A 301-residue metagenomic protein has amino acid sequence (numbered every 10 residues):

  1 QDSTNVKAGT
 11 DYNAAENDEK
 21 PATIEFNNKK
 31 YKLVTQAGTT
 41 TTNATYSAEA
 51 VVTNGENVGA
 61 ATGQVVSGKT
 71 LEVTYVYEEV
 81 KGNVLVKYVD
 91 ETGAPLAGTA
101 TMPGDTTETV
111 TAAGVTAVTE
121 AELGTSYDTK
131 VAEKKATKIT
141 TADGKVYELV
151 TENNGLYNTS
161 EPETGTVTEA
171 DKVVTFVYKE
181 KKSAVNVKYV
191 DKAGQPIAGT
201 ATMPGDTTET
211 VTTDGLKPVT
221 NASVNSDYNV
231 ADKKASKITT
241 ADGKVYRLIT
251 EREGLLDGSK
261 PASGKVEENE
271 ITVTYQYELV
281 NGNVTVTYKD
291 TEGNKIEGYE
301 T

Functional and structural regions predicted by a protein language model:
Q1-N17, N43, S47, S67-T70 (+8 more regions): Solvent-exposed, conformationally flexible loop/turn segments
Q1-T10, N283-T301: Low-complexity/repetitive intrinsically disordered segments
K7, F26-N28, Y75: A structural feature marking regular secondary structure
Y12-G59, A117-E163, P218-P261: Surface-exposed interfaces of beta-sheet-rich extracellular modules
K20, K29, T42, A61 (+19 more regions): Cysteine-rich, disulfide-stabilized extracellular repeat modules
Q36, G98-T99, G199-T200, E251 (+1 more regions): Residue-level detector of high-confidence beta-strand sites
A44-N83, K87-Y88, N154, N158 (+5 more regions): Conserved "repeat-terminator" motif of extracellular CCP/Sushi domains
K87-L96, K188-I197, T287-I296: Structural motif
